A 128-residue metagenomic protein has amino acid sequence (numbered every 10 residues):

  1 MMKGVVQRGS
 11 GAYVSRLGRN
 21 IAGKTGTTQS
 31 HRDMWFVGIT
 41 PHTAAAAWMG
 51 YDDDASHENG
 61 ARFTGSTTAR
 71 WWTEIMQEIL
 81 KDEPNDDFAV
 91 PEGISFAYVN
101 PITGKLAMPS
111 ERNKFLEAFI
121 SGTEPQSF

Functional and structural regions predicted by a protein language model:
M1-S127: A penicillin-recognizing enzyme superfamily signal
